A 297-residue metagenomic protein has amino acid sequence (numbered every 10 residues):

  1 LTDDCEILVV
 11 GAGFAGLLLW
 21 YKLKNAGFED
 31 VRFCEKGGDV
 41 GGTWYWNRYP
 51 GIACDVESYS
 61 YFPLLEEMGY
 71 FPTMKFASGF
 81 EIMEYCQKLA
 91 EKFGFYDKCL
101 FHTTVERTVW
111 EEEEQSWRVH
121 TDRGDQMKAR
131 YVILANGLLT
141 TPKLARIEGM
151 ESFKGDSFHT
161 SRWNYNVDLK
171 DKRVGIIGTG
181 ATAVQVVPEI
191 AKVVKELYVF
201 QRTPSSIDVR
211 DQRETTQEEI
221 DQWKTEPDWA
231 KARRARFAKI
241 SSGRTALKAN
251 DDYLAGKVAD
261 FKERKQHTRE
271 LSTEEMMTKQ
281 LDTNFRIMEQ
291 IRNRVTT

Functional and structural regions predicted by a protein language model:
L1-I7, A12, Y21-M150, N166 (+1 more regions): N-terminal FAD-binding dinucleotide-binding subdomain shared by FAD-dependent oxidases/monooxygenases
G11-L17, T179-G180: Glycine-rich Rossmann-fold phosphate-binding loop(s) that bind the pyrophosphate of adenine dinucleotide cofactors
G16, L139-T140, A183: Glycine-rich nucleotide phosphate-binding loop and flanking beta-alpha elements of Rossmann-like dinucleotide-binding
L18, K22, E189: Active-site signature of alpha/beta-hydrolase-fold catalytic machinery across serine- and Asp/Cys-nucleophile hydrolases
C99-L100, G155-F158: Conserved beta-strand scaffold positions in the cores of enzyme catalytic domains, especially in NTP/NDP-utilizing
T160-R162: Active-site glycine-rich loop that binds ribose-phosphate moieties when present
R173-V194: Rossmann-like NAD(P)H-binding beta-loop-alpha module
